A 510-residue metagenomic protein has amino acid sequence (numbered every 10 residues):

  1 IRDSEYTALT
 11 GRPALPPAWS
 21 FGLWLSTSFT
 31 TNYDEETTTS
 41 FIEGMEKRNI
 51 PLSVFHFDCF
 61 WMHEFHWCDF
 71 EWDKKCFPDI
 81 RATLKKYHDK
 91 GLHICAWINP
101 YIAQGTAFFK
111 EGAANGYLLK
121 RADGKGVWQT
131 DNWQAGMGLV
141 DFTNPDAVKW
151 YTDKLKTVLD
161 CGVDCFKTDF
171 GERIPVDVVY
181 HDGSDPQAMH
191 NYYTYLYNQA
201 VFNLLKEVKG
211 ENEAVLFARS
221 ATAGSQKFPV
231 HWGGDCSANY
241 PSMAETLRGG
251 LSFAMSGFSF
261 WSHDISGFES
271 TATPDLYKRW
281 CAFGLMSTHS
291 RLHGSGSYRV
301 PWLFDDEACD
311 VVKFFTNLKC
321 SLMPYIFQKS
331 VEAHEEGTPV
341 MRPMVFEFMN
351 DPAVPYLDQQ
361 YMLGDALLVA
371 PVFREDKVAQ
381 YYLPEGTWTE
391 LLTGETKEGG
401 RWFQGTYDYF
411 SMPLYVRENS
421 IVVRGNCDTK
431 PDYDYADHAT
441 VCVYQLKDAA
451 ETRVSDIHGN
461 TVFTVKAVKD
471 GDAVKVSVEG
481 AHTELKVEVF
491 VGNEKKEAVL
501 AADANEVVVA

Functional and structural regions predicted by a protein language model:
I1-F410: Catalytic-domain carbohydrate-binding cleft regions of carbohydrate-active enzymes
Y382-T393, E488-D503: Solvent-exposed beta-hairpin/edge-strand motifs
G386, F410, N419, D503-N505: Tight coil/turn sites that cap or link beta-strands
G399-R401, D408, D470-D472, A501-N505: Ser/Thr- and Asn-enriched, surface-exposed coil loops between beta-strands
S411-E497: Accessory, solvent-exposed terminal regions and/or long lumenal/extracellular loops of proteins
E506-A510: Exposed aromatic-hydrophobic patches
